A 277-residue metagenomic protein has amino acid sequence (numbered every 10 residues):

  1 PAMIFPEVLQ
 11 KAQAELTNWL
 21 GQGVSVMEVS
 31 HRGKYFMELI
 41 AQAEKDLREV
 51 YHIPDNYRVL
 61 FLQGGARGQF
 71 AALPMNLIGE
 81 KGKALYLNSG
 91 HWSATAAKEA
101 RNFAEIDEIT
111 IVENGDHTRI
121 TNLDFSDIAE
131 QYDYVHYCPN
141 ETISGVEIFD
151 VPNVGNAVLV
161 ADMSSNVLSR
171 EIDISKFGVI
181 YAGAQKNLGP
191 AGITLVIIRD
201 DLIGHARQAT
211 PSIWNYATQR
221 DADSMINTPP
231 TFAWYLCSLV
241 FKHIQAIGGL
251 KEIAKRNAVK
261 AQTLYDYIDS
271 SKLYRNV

Functional and structural regions predicted by a protein language model:
P1-S30: N-terminal "arm"/small-domain region of PLP-dependent enzymes with the aminotransferase-like
F5, A184-Y265: Active-site C-terminal subdomain of aminotransferase-like
G21-Q69, N76, G90-H91, E99: Conserved N-terminal alpha-helix of the aminotransferase class I/II PLP-enzyme fold
I78-A94: Conserved PLP-anchoring active-site segment centered on the Schiff-base-forming lysine
A100, I111-V167: Active-site phosphate-binding strand-loop segment of PLP-dependent enzymes
V160, I174-Q185: Conserved active-site segment immediately N-terminal to the catalytic lysine that forms the internal aldimine
I253, Y265-V277: Conserved small-domain helix->loop->beta segment predominantly found in fold-type I
